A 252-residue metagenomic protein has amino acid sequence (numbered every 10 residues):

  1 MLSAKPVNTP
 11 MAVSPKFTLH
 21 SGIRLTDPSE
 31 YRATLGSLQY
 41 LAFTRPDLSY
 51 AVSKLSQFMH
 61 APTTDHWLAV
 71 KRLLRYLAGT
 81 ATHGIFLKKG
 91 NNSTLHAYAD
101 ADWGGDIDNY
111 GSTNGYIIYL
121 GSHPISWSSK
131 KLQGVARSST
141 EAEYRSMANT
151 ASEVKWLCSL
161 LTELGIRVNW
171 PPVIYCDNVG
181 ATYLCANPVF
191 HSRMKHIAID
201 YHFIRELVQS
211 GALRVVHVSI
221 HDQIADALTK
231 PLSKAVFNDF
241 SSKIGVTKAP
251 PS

Functional and structural regions predicted by a protein language model:
M1-G84, S219, A227-T229: C-terminal reverse transcriptase regions that engage the nucleic-acid substrate
V13, A81, L95, A99 (+4 more regions): Core residues of folded domains in eukaryotic genome-function proteins
P28-S49, D102-G105, T113, T140-W156: Conserved pre-motif C helix in the palm subdomain of viral-like polymerases
A33, S37, K54, L68-R72 (+4 more regions): Non-catalytic alpha-helical scaffold/packing segments enriched in small hydrophobic residues
L38, Y98-T140: RNase H-like nuclease fold core
F58, F86, S93-T94, P124 (+1 more regions): RNase H-like nuclease module associated with reverse transcription
T82, D102-D106, T162: Short beta-turn/strand-loop junction motif enriched in small, turn-promoting residues
